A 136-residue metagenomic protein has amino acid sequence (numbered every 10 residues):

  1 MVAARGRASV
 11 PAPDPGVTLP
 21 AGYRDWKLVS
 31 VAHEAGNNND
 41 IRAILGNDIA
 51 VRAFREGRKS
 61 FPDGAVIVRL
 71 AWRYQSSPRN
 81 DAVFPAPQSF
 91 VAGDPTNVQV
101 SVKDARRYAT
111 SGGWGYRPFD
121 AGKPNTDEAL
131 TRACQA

Functional and structural regions predicted by a protein language model:
M1-S9: Bacterial Sec-dependent signal peptides at the C-terminal "C-region" and cleavage site
S9-A35, R58, P62-A136: Sequence context surrounding c-type heme c attachment/ligation sites in exported
I41-G57, D81-A86: N-terminal post-signal-peptidase region of extra-cytosolic proteins
